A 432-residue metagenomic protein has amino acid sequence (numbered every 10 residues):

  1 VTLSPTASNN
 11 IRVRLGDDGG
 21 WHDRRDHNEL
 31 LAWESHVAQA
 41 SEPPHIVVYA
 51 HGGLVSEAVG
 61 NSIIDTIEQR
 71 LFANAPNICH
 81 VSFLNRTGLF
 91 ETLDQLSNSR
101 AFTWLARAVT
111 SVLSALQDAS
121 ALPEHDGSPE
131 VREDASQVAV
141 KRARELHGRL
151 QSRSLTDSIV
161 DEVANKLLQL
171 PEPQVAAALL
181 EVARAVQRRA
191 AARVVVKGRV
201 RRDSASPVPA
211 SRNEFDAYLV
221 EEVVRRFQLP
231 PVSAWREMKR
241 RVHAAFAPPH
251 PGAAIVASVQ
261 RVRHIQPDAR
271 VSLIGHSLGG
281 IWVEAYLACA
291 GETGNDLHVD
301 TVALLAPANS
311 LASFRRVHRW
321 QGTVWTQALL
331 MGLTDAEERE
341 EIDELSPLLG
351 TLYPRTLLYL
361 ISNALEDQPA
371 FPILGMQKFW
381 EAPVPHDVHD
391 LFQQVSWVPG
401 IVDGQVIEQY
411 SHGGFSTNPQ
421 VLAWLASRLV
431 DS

Functional and structural regions predicted by a protein language model:
T2-H27, T87-E145, R149-S154, Q169 (+2 more regions): Lipolytic serine-hydrolase domain surface
V37-H45: Proline/glycine-enriched tight loop/beta-turn segments at coil->beta junctions that connect or precede beta-strands
P44-G52: Short beta-strand element of the alpha/beta-hydrolase
L54-G60: Short substrate-entry loop that stabilizes the transition state in hydrolases
G60-I64, E284, F314-R316: Conserved strand-to-helix beginnings and helix N-cap segments that scaffold or border functional pockets
S62-I78: Short amphipathic alpha-helix adjacent to the substrate-entry channel of hydrolases
A75-L89: Conserved alpha/beta-hydrolase
L273-G275, G279, V283: Gly/Ala-rich beta-loop-alpha elbow adjacent to hydrolase catalytic centers
